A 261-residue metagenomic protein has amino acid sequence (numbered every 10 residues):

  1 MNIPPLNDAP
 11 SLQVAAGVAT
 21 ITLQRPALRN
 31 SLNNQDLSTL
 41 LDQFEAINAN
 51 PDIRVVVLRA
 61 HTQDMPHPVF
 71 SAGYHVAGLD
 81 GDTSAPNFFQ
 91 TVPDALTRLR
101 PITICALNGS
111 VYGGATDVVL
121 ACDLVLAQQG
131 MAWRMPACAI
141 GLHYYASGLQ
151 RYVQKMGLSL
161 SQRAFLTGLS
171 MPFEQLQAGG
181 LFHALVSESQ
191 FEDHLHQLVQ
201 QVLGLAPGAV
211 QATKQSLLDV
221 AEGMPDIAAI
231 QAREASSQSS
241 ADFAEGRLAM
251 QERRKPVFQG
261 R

Functional and structural regions predicted by a protein language model:
M1-T20, Q24, L169-L203, Q211-E222 (+1 more regions): Amphipathic alpha-helical segments at domain termini/boundaries
A16, I21-Q24, S38-D80, L96-C105 (+2 more regions): A structural preference for short, pocket-lining loop segments at secondary-structure junctions
R29-L32, L79-D82, A221-E222, Q259-G260: A generic structural signal for short coil/turn motifs at secondary-structure boundaries
Q35, T39, F88, A95 (+4 more regions): Charged catalytic carboxylate motif
N50, L99-R100, S240, R253-K255: Acidic-histidine catalytic/liganding microenvironments
A77-Q90: A short acidic, glycine-rich active-site loop that binds or catalyzes chemistry on phosphate/adenosine moieties
D94-P207, E245-L248: Crotonase-fold acyl-CoA enzyme core
A164, S216-V220, R233-Q238: Helix-loop "lid/cap" segments that line or gate small-molecule binding pockets
